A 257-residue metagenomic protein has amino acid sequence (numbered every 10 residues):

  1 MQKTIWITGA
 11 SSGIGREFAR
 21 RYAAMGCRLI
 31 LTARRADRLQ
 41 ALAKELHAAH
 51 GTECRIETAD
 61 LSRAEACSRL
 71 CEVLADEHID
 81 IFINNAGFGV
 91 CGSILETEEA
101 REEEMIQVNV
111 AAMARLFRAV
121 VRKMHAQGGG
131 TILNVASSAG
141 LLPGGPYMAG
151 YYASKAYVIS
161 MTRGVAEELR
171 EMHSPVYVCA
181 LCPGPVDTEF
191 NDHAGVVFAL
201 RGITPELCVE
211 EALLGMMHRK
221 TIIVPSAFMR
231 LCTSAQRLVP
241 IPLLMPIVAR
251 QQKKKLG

Functional and structural regions predicted by a protein language model:
S11-S12: Conserved glycine-rich cofactor-binding loop
M25-L42: Conserved glycine-rich Rossmann-like NAD(P)H-binding loop of the short-chain dehydrogenase/reductase
N85-V90: Conserved NAD(P)H cofactor-binding loop of Rossmann-fold oxidoreductase domains
S93-I94, R101-I106: Substrate-binding pocket helix/loop in short-chain dehydrogenase/reductase
F117, S154: Active-site helix of classical SDR
S137: Residue(s) in the substrate-gating loop at a strand-loop-helix junction that position the organic substrate next
A180, V197-T233: C-terminal helical subdomain
